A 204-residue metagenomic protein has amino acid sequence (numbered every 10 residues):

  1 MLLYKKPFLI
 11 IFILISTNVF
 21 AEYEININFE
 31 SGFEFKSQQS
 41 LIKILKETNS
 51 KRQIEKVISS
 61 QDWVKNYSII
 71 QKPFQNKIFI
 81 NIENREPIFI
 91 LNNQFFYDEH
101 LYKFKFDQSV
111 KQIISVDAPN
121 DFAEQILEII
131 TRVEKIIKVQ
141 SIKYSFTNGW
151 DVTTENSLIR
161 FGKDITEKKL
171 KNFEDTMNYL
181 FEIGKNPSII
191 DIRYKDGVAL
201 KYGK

Functional and structural regions predicted by a protein language model:
M1-F12, N18-K204: Charged, solvent-exposed interaction patches on well-folded alpha/beta domains that mediate macromolecular contacts
